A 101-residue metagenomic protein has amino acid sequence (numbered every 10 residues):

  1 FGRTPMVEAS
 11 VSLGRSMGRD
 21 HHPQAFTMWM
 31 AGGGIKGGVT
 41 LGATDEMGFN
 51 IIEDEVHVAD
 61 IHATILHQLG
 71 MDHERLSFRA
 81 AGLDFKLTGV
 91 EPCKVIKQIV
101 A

Functional and structural regions predicted by a protein language model:
F1-A101: Ligand-binding pockets and gating/stacking loops
